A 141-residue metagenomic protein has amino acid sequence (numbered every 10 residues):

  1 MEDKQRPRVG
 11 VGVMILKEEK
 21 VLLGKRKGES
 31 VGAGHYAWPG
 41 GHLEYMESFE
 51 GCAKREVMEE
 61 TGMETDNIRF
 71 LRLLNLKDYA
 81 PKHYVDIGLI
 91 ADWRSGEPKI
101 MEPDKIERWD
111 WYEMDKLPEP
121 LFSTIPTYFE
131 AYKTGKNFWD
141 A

Functional and structural regions predicted by a protein language model:
M1-L22, P39-H42, L73, G88-I90: Conserved N-terminal beta-strand and adjoining loop/helix that marks the start of the Nudix/MutT-like hydrolase domain
R8, L16, A33, W38 (+3 more regions): Short connector loops at helix/strand junctions that flank enzyme active sites, especially segments positioning acidic
L16-V21, E29-S30, E44-Y45, L76 (+1 more regions): Short, charged/polar surface micro-motifs in flexible loops or helix N-caps
K20-E59: Conserved Nudix-box catalytic region and its N-terminal flanking loop in Nudix hydrolases and closely related
G41, R55, I68, Y112-D115: Structural detector for helix-capping/boundary residues
E64-R72: A short coil-to-beta-strand element that immediately follows conserved catalytic motifs
L74-P98, Y128-K136: Active-site-adjacent beta-strand/loop module that shapes the phosphate/pyrophosphate-binding cleft
I100-Y132: NUDIX/MutT-family hydrolases
